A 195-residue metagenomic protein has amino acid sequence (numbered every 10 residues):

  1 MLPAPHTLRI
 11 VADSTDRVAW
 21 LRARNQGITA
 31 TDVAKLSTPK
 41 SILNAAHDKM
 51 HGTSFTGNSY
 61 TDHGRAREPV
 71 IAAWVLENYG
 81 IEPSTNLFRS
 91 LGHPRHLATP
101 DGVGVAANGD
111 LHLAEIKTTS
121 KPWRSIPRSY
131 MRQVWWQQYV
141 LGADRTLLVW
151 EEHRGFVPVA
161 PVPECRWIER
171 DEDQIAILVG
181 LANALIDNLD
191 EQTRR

Functional and structural regions predicted by a protein language model:
M1-L2, D110, Q192-R195: Short intrinsically disordered terminal tails
M1-V70, N78: Charged, glycine-rich intrinsically disordered N-terminal tails and low-complexity linkers that flank
T53-S54, L148, T193: Secondary-structure transition/capping residues
Y60-T61, A73, I186-R195: Contiguous, amphipathic alpha-helical segments that mediate oligomerization or scaffolding in large protein assemblies
E68-A72, M131-V134: Short, well-ordered alpha-helical scaffold segments within catalytic/effector domains
A72-W74, E82: Gly/Pro/Ser/Thr-rich low-complexity, intrinsically disordered segments predominantly at protein N-termini
Y79-D190: Nucleic-acid nuclease catalytic cores
